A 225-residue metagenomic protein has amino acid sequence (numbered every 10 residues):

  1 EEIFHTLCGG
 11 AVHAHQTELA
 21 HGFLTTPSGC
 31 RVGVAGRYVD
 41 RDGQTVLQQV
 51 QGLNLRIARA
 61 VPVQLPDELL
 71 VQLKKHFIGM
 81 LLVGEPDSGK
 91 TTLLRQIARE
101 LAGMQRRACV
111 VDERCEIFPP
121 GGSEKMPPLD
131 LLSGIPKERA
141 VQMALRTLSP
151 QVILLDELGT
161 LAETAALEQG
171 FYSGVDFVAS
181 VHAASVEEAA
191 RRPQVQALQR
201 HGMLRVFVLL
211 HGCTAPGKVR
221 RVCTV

Functional and structural regions predicted by a protein language model:
V12-H76: P-loop NTP-binding catalytic core
P27, V39-Q48, R205-V225: Conserved P-loop NTPase
L82: Hydrophobic anchor at the beta1->P-loop junction of P-loop NTPases
P86: The conserved Walker
K90: Conserved lysine of the Walker
L93, I97: Hydrophobic positions on the alpha1 helix immediately C-terminal to the Walker A/P-loop
L101-A144: P-loop NTPase switch/communication element
L148-P150, L154-G212: Conserved P-loop NTPase nucleotide-binding/switch module
